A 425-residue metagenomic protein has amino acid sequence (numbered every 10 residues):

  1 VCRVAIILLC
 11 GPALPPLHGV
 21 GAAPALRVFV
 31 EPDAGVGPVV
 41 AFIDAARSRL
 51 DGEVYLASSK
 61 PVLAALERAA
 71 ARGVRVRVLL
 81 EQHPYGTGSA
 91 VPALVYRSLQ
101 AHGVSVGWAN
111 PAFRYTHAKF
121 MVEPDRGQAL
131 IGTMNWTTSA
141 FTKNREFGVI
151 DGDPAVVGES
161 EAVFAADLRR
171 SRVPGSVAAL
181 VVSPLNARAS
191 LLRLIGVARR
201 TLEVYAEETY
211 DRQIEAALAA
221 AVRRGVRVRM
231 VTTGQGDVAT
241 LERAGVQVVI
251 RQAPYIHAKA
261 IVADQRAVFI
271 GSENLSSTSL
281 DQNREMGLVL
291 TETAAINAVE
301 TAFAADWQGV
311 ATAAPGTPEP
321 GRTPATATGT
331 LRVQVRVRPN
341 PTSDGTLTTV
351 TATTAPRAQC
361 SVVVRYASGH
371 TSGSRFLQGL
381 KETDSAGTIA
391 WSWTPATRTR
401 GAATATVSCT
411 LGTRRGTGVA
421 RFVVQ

Functional and structural regions predicted by a protein language model:
L17-R47, E53-A198, Y210-T301: HKD-type phospholipase D/PLD-like phosphodiesterase module
N340-G345: Short, solvent-exposed loop/linker segments at the N-terminal edge of repeated beta-sheet extracellular domains
T346-V350: Structural beta-strand segments of beta-rich domains
T353-Q359: Short proline/glycine-enriched turn/loop motifs at strand-loop junctions of beta-rich domains
T383-W393: Glycine-centered loop-to-beta-strand initiation motif
T394-R400: Short, surface-exposed loop/turn segments at beta-strand-coil junctions that are enriched for proline with nearby
V407-C409: Conserved structural position at the C-terminal beta-strand of extracellular beta-sandwich adhesion modules
R414-V424: Edge beta-strands of extracellular beta-sandwich domains
